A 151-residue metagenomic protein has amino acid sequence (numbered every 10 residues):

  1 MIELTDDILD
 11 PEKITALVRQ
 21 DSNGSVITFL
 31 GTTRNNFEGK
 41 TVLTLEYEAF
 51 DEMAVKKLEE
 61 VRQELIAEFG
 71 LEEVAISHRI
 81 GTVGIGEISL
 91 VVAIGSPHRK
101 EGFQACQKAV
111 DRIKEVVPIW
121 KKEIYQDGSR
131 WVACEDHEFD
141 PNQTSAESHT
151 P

Functional and structural regions predicted by a protein language model:
M1-I88, G95, E101-Q107, D111-P151: N-terminal, polar/charged subdomain of small-to-medium soluble alpha/beta proteins
